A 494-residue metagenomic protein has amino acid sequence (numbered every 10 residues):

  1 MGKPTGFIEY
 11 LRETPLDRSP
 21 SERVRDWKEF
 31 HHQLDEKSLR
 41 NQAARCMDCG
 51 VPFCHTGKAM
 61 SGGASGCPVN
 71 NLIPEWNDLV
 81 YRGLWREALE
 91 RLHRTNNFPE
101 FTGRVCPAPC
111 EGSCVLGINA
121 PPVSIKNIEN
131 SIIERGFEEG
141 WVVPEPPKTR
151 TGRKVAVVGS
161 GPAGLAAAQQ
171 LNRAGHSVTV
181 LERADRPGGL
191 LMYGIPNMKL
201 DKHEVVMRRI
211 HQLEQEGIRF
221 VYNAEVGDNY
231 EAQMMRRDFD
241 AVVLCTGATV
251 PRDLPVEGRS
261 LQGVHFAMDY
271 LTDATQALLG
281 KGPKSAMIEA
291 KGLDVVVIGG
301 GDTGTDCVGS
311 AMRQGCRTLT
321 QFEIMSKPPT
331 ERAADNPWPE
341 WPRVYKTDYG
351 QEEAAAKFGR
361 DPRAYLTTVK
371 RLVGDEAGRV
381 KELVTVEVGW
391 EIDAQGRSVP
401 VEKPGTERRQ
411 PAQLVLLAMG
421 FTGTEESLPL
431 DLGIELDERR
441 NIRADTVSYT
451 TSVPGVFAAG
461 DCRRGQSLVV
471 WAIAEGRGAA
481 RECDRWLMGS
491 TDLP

Functional and structural regions predicted by a protein language model:
T5-H32, N41-A44, G57, N70-V80 (+10 more regions): Beta1-alpha1 glycine-rich phosphate/pyrophosphate-binding loop at the start of Rossmann-like nucleotide-binding domains
R12-E13, D17-K37, Q42-R45, G50 (+3 more regions): C-terminal catalytic lobe of FAD-dependent flavoproteins
V24-N41, A64-S65, V69-R104, A108 (+2 more regions): Ferredoxin-type iron-sulfur electron-transfer modules in oxidoreductases and energy-metabolism complexes
C46-C49, C54-K58, G63, C67 (+3 more regions): Short cysteine clusters
E87, T149, K154-V158, I210-V256 (+3 more regions): Feature captures the FAD/FMN-dependent oxidoreductase FAD-binding
S131-T149, V206, H211-D228, P251-Q314 (+2 more regions): Glycine-rich dinucleotide-binding loop and its adjacent helix/turn
S260-G292, E391-Q466: FAD-site-proximal beta/loop scaffold in flavoenzymes
G304-G309, Q314, A459-L493: A conserved FAD-binding loop/helix module that cradles the flavin
